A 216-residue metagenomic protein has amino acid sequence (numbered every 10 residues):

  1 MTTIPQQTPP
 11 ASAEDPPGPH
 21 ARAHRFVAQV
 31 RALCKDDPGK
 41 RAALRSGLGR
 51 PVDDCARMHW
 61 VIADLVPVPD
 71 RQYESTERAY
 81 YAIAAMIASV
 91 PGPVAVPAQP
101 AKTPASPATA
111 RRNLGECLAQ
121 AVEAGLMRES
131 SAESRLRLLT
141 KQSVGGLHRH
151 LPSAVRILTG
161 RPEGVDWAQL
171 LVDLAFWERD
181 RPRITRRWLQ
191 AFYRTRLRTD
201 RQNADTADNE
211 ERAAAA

Functional and structural regions predicted by a protein language model:
M1-L33: Short, extreme N-terminal leader segments that mark the start of a protein/domain
R22-A85, V90-A216: Basic, alpha-helical nucleic-acid-binding regions used in initiation and control of genome expression
